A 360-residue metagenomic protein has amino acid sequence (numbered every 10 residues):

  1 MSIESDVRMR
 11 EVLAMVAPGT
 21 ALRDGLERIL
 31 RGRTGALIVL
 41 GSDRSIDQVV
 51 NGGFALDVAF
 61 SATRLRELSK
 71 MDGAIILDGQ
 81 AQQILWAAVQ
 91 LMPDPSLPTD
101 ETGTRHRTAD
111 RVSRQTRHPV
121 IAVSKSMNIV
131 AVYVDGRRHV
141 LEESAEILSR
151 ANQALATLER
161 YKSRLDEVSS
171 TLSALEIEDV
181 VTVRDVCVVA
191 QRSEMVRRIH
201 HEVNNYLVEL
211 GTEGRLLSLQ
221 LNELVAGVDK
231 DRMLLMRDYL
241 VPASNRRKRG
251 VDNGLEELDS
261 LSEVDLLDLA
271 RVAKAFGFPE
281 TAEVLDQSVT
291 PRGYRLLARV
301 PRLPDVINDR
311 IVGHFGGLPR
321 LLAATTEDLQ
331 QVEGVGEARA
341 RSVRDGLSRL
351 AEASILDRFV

Functional and structural regions predicted by a protein language model:
M1-S262: Divalent-cation
K230-V332, E337-V360: Long, highly charged, low-complexity intrinsically disordered interaction regions that mediate electrostatic DNA/RNA
